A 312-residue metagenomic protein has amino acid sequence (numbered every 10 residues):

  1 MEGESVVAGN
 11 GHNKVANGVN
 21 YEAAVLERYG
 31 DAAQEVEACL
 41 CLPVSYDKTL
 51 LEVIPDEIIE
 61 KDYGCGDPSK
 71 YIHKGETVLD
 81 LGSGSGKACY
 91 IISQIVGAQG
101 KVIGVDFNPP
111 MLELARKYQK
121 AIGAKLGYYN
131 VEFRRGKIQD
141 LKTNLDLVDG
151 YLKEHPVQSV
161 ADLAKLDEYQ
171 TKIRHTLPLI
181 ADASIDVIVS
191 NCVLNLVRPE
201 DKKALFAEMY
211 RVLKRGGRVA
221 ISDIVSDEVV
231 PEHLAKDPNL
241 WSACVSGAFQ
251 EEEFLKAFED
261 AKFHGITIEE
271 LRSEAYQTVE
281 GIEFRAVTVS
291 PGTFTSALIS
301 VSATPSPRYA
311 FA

Functional and structural regions predicted by a protein language model:
E2-V44: N-terminal auxiliary segments of SAM/dcSAM-dependent transferases
C41-T77, L81, K87-I95: Conserved alpha-helix/loop element of class I SAM-dependent methyltransferases that forms part of the SAM/SAH-binding
N108: Conserved SAM/SAH-binding beta-strand->alpha-helix loop
A115-R116: Conserved SAM-binding loop
N144-K153, V157-I188: A short acidic, Gly/Pro-enriched loop at the edge of an enzyme's catalytic core that lines a small-molecule cofactor
K203-R218: A short glycine-rich, Lys/Arg-flanked "PGG" loop and its adjoining helix->strand segment in the class I
I224-V245: Short, glycine-/aromatic-enriched active-site segment of Class I SAM-dependent methyltransferases
A261-A312: C-terminal lobe and adjacent flexible extensions of AdoMet/dcAdoMet transferase-like proteins
